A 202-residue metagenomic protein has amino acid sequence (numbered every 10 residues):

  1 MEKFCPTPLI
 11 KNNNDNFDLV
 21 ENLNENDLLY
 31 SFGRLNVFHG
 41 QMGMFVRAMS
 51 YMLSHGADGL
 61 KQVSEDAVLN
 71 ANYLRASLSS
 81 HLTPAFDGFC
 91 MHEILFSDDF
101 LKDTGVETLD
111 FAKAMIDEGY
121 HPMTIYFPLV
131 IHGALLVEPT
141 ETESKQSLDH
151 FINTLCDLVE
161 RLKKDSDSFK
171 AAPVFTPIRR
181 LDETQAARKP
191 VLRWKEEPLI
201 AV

Functional and structural regions predicted by a protein language model:
M1-D18: Active-site PLP attachment segment
K3-F4, M49, L78: A generic, residue-level signal for flexible/boundary positions that often mark functional hotspots
C5-P6, E21-N22, P128: Proline-rich low-complexity regions
N16-E25, F45-R47: Active-site-adjacent bridging/hinge elements
N24, L28-L35, M52-V202: Non-catalytic terminal extensions of PLP-dependent enzymes
N36-M49: PLP-dependent aminotransferase class I/II
